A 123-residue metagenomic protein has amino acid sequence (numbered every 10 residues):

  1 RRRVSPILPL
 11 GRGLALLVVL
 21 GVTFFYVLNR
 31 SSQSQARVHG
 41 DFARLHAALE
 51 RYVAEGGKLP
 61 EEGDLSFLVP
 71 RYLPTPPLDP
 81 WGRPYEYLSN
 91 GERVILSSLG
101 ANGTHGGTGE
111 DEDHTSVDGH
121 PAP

Functional and structural regions predicted by a protein language model:
S5-G40: Amphipathic alpha-helical segments typified by the pilin-like N-terminal helix that continues immediately C-terminal
Q35, E50-R51, G119: Residues within mature, well-folded domains
V38-E50: N-terminal membrane-insertion helices
A47-I95: Extracellular/periplasmic head regions of type IV pilus-like filament subunits
L96-G100: Catalytic Cys-His active-site segments of thiol-dependent hydrolases/isopeptidases
N102-T104: Acidic, glycine-anchored loop motifs typical of Ca2+
G106-P123: Low-complexity, S/T/G/P-rich flexible repeat/linker segments used as non-globular hinges and stalks within
